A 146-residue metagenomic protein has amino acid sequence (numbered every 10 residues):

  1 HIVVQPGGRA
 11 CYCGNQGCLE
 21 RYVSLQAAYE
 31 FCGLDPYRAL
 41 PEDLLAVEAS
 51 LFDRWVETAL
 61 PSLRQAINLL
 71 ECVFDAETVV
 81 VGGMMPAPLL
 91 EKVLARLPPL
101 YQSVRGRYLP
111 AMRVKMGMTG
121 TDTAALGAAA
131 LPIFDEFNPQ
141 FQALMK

Functional and structural regions predicted by a protein language model:
H1-V4: Short, intrinsically disordered, charge-biased short linear motifs at domain edges
G7-A10, N15, L19-K146: ATP-binding/phosphotransfer module of carbohydrate and carboxylate kinases, centering on a glycine-rich
